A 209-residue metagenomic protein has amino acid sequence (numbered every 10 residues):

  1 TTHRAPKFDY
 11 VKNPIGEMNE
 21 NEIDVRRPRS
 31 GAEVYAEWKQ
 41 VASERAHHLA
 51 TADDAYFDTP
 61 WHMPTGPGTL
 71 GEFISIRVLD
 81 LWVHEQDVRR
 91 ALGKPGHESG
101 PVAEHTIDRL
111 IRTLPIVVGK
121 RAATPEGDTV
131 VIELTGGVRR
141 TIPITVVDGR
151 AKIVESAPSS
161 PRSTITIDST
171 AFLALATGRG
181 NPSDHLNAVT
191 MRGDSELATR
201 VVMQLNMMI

Functional and structural regions predicted by a protein language model:
T1-N13, M63-G119: Short, contiguous alpha-helical
T1-T51, Y56-F57: Short, helix-capping/interhelical loops that line the mouth of catalytic, cofactor-, or ligand-binding pockets
G16-A32, R112-G127, V201-I209: Charged/polar, low-hydrophobicity segments characteristic of intrinsically disordered regions and flexible loops
V34-E37, V41, F73-R77, T106 (+1 more regions): Amphipathic alpha-helix face/heptad-repeat signature
Y56-T65, K152-V154: Conserved catalytic-core motifs characterized by acidic clusters
A103-V146: A glycine-rich beta-turn/hairpin centered on an aromatic-Pro dipeptide
R139-T164: Acidic/His-leaning functional-site neighborhoods
A157-I209: C-terminal interaction segments
